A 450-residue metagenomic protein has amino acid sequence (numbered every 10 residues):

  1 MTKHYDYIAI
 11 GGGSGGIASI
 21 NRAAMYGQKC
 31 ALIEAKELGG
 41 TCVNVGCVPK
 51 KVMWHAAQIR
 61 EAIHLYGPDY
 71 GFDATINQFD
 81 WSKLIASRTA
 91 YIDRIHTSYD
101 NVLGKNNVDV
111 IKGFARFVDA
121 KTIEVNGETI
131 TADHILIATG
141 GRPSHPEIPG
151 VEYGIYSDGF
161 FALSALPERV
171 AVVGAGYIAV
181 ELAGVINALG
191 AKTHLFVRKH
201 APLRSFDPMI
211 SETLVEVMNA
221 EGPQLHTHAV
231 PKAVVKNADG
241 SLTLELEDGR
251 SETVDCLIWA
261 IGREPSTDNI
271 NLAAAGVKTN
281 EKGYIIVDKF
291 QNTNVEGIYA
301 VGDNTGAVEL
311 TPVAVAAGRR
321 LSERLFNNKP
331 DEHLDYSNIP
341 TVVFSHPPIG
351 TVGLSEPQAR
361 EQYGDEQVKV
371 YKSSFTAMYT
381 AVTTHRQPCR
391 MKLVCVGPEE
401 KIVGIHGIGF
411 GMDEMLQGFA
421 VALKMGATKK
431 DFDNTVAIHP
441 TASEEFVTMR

Functional and structural regions predicted by a protein language model:
T2-K3, I8-G12, A18, Y26 (+12 more regions): Residues forming the flavin
T2-Y5, G12, N21-Q28, I33-L166 (+7 more regions): Glycine-rich flavin
I8-K36, T41, V48, V52-I59 (+2 more regions): Flexible, glycine-rich terminal cap/loop adjacent to redox cofactors in electron-transfer oxidoreductases
A18, R22-A23, C42, I135 (+3 more regions): Hydrophobic/aromatic ligand-binding patch that stacks against planar heteroaromatic rings of cofactors or nucleotides
C47, T139-K192, F196, Q224-L225 (+3 more regions): Glycine-rich dinucleotide-binding loop and its adjacent helix/turn
D109-K112, R116-E124, I130, L189-K289 (+2 more regions): A Rossmann-like FAD-binding core segment of flavoenzymes
E152-P167, S251-N328: FAD-site-proximal beta/loop scaffold in flavoenzymes
